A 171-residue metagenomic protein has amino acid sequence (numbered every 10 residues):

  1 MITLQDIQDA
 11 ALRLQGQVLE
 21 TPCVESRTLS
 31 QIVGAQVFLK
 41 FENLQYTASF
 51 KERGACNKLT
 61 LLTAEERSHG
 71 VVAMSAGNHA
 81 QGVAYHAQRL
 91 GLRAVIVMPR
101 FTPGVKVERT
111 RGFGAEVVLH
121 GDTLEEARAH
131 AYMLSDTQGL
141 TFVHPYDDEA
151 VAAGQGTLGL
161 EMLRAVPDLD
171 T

Functional and structural regions predicted by a protein language model:
M1-T171: PLP-dependent amino-acid enzyme catalytic core
